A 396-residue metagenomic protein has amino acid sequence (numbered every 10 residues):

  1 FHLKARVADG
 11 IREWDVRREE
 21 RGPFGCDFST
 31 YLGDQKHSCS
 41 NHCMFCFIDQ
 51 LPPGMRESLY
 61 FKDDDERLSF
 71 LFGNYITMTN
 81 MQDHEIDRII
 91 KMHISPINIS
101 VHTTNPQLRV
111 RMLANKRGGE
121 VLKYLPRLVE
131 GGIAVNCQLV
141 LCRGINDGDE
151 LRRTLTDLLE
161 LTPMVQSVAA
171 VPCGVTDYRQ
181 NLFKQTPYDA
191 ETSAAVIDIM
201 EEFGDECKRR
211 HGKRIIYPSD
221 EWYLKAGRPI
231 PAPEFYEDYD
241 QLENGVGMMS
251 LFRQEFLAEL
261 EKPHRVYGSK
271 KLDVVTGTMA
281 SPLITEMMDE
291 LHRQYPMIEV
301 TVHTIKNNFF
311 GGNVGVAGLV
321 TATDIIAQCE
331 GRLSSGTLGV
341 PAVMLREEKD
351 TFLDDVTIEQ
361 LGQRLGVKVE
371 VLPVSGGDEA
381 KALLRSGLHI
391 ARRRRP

Functional and structural regions predicted by a protein language model:
F1, V7-E13, R18-M164, G174-F203: Conserved Radical SAM active-site core
V7, E20, L161, S167-A169 (+1 more regions): Auxiliary Fe-S-binding modules of radical SAM enzymes
